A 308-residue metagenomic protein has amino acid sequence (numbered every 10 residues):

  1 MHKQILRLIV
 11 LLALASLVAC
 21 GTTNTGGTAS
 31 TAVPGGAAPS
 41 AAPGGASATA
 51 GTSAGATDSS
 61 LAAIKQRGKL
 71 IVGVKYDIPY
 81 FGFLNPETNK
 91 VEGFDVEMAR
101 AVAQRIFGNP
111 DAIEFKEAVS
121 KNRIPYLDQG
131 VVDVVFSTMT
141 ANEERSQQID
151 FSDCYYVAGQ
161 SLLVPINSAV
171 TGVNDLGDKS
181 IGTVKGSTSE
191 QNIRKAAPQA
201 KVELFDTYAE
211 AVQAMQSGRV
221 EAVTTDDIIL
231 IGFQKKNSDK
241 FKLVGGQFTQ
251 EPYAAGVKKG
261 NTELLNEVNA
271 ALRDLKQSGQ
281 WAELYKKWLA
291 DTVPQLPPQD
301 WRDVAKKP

Functional and structural regions predicted by a protein language model:
A15-A19: C-terminal motif of bacterial Sec signal peptides marking the signal peptidase cleavage site
C20-T31: Bacterial lipoprotein signal-peptidase II cleavage site
G21, A46, A50-A54, V96-E97 (+3 more regions): Extended ligand-binding regions for polar small-molecule ligands
G36, G45-V135: Extracytoplasmic small-molecule ligand-binding "clamshell" domains of the periplasmic binding protein/Venus flytrap
T57, I113-P125, S168, K185-T188 (+2 more regions): Short helix-initiation/N-cap motifs at beta->coil->alpha
R100, A112-D175: Acidic, polar ligand-binding/catalytic clefts
N122, T138-Q148, N192-K195, A209 (+1 more regions): A ligand-binding cleft/hinge motif common to bilobed small-molecule-binding domains
Y156-V164, D227, I231-L272, D291-P308: Periplasmic-binding protein-like
